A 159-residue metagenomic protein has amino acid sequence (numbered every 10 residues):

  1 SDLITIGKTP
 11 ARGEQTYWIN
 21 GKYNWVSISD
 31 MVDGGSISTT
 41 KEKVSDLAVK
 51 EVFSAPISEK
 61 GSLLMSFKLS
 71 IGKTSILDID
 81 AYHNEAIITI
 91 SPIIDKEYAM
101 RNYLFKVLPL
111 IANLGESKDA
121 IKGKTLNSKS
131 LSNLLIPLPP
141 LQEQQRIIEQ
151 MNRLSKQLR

Functional and structural regions predicted by a protein language model:
S1-G34, A48-F53, N127: Low-complexity, Lys/Gly-biased intrinsically disordered segments
S1-I4, V32-T39, S54-K60, I76-Y82 (+1 more regions): Basic, amphipathic alpha-helical recognition segments used for DNA target recognition
S1-P10, N133, P137-E149, S155-R159: Non-catalytic DNA-recognition/assembly elements of restriction-modification systems
R12-I19, T40-K41, K118-I121: Short coil/turn segments at secondary-structure boundaries
T40-V49: Short, structured beta-strand/loop micro-motifs enriched in basic residues and often containing a Trp
M65-S66: A generic structural signal for residues embedded in beta-strands
L69-K73: Short, charged beta-turn/beta-strand-edge "cap" motif at the junction between a beta-strand and an adjacent loop
A81, N152-R153: Active/binding-pocket-proximal capping segment
